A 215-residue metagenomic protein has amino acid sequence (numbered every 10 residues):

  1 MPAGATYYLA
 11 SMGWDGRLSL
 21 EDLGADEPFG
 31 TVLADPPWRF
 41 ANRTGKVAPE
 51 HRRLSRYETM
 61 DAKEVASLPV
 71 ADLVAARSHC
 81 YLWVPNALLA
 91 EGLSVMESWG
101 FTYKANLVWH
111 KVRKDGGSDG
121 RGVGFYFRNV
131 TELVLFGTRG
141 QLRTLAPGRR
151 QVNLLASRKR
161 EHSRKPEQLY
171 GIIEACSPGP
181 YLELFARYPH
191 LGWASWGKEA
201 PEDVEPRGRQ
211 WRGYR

Functional and structural regions predicted by a protein language model:
M1-R215: Class I S-adenosyl-L-methionine-dependent methyltransferase catalytic core
